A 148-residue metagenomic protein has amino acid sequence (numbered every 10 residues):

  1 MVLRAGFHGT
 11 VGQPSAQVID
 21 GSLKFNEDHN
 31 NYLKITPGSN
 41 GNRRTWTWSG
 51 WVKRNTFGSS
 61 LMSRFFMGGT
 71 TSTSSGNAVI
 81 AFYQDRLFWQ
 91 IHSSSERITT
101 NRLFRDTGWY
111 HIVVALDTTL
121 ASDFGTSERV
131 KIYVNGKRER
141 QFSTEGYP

Functional and structural regions predicted by a protein language model:
M1-N31: Enriched but not universal
V2-R4, K24, G38, T45-K53 (+3 more regions): Residues within well-ordered beta-strands of beta-sheet-rich folds
G21-Y32, W89-E96, E145: Extracellular beta-rich ligand/substrate-recognition surface
D28-Q90, S122-G125: Extracellular glycan-recognition modules
S39-N40, Q84-D85, L103-R105, T144-P148: A short, sequence-level motif marking secondary-structure junctions
S74-A78, S95-T100, K137-S143: Surface-exposed loop/edge segments in extracytoplasmic proteins
W89-H111, T119: Short, aromatic/His-centered strand-loop micro-motif at the edge of beta-sheets
S127-V130, V134-P148: Short, solvent-exposed beta-strand-to-loop segments that form ligand-recognition rims of beta-rich domains
